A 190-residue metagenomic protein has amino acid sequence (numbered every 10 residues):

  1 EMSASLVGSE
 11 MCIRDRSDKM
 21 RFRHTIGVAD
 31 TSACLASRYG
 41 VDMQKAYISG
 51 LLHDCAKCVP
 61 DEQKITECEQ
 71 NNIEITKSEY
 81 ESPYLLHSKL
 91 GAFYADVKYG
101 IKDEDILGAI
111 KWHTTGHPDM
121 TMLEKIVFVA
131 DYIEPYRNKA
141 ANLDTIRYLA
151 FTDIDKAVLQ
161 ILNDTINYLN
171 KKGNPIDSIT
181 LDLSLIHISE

Functional and structural regions predicted by a protein language model:
E1-G8, C12, I186-E190: Single conserved hydrophobic/aromatic residue that forms the stacking wall/gate of nucleotide- or nucleobase-binding
S9-R23, A29-A33, T165, L181-L185: Short, Lys/Arg-rich amphipathic segments at extreme N-termini
R14, H24, A33, R38-Q160: Divalent metal-dependent catalytic cores for phosphoryl transfer on phosphate-bearing substrates
D18, S37, T115, F151 (+1 more regions): Generic secondary-structure signature for well-ordered alpha-helical cores
K156, Q160-K172: Charge-rich, low-complexity terminal tails
N167-L185, S189: Charged phosphate-binding loop/patch that engages nucleotide di/tri-phosphates or the phosphate backbone of nucleic
